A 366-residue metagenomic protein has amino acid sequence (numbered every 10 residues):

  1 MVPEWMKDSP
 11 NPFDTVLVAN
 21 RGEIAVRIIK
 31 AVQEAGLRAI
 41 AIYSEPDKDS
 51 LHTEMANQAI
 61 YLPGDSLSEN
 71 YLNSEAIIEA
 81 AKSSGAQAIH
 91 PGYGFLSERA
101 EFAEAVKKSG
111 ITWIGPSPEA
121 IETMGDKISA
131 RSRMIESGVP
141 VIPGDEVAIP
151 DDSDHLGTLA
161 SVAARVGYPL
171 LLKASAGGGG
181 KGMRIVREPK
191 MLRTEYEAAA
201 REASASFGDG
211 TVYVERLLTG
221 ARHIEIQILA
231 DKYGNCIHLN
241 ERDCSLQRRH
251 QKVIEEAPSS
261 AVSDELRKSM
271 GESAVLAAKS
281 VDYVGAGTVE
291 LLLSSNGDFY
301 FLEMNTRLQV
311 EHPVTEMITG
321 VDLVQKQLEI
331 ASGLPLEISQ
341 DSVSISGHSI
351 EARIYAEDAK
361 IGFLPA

Functional and structural regions predicted by a protein language model:
M1-V289, L293-H312, I318: N-terminal beta-alpha lobe that positions the nucleotide/phosphoryl donor in ATP/NTP-coupled carboxylate activation
E101, W113, S332, L336 (+1 more regions): Molybdopterin (Moco) oxidoreductase catalytic core of the xanthine/aldehyde oxidoreductase family
V141-D145, G285-G287, L334-D341, I361-P365: Acidic/polar loop patches that form or flank catalytic/metal-binding clefts of enzymes that bind anionic ligands
D231, S332, E357: Residue-level marker of positions within ordered structural domains that often coincide with functionally constrained
E316-M317, A366: Composition- and surface-driven signal marking solvent-exposed, interaction-prone regions in large proteins
G320-L323: Acidic/proline- and glycine-rich, intrinsically disordered low-complexity segments that serve as regulatory linkers
D341-A366: Glycine-rich active-site loop/lid that clamps phosphate-bearing ligands
